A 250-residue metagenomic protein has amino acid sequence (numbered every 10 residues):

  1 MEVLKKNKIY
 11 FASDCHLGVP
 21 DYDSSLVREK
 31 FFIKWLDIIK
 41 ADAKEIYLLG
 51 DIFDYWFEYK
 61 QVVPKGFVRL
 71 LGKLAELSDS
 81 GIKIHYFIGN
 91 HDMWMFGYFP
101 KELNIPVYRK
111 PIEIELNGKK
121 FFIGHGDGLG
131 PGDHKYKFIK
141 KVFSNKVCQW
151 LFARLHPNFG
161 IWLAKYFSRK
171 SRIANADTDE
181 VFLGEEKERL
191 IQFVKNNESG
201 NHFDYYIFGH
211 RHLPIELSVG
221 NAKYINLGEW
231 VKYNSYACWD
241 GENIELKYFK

Functional and structural regions predicted by a protein language model:
E2-K8, A12, L17-L116, K232: Core catalytic region of metal-dependent phosphoesterases/phosphodiesterases, especially metallo-beta-lactamase-like
K8-H16, K120-D127, K223-G228: Active-site-proximal beta-strand elements of phosphoester/diester hydrolases
H16, H91, H125, H210-H212: Histidine-centered active-site/metal-ligand motif
M93-G97, I123-G124, G130-D133: Short, well-ordered, mixed-charge alpha-helical segments that flank or form enzyme active sites
P106, D127, D133-I139, F143 (+1 more regions): Conserved beta-sheet core of the metallophosphoesterase superfamily
L116-N117, V219: Structural motif
G126-R189: Active-site-proximal loop/helix segment associated with metal-binding centers of metalloenzymes
